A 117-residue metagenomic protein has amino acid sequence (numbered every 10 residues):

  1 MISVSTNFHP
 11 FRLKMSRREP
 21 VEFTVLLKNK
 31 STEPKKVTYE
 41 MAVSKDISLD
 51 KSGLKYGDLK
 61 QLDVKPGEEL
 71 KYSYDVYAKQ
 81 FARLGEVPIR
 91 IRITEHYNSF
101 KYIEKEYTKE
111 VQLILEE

Functional and structural regions predicted by a protein language model:
S5, D46-L59: Short beta-strand and strand-turn-strand segments in soluble, beta-rich domains
F8-K14, Q61: Short beta-strand segments of immunoglobulin-like
K14-P20, K65-E69: Solvent-exposed, conformationally flexible loop/turn segments
R17-S31: Short beta-strand elements of extracellular/lumenal beta-sandwich folds
K30-S48: Short acidic, flexible loop segments centered on an aromatic residue
Y72-F81: Short, hydrophobic beta-strand segments
Q80-I89: Short glycine/proline/serine/threonine-rich loop/turn segments at secondary-structure transition edges
Y97-Y107: Beta-sandwich strand segments
